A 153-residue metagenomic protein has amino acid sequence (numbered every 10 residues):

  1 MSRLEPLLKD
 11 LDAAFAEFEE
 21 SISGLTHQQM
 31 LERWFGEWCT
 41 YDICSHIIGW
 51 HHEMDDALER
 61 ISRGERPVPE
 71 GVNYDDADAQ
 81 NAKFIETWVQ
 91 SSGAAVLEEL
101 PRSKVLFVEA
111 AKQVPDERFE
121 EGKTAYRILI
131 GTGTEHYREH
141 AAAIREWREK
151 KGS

Functional and structural regions predicted by a protein language model:
M1-H27, G49-R60: Alpha-helical bundle segments that constitute or directly flank the non-heme di-iron/ferroxidase center
R3, F35, I85-S92, E121 (+1 more regions): Short amphipathic alpha-helical segments at helix-loop
L4, L8-L11, T40, G93-L100 (+2 more regions): Hydrophobic packing residues in well-ordered alpha-helices of helical domains and bundles
D10, D76-E117: Acidic/histidine-rich alpha-helical segments that form the ligand environment of transition-metal centers
A14-S21, W50, S103-L106, A110 (+2 more regions): Amphipathic, well-ordered alpha-helical segments in soluble domains
F18-S21, L25, A110, V114-E117 (+1 more regions): A short secondary-structure junction motif
Q29-A79, D116-S153: Short, contiguous alpha-helical
